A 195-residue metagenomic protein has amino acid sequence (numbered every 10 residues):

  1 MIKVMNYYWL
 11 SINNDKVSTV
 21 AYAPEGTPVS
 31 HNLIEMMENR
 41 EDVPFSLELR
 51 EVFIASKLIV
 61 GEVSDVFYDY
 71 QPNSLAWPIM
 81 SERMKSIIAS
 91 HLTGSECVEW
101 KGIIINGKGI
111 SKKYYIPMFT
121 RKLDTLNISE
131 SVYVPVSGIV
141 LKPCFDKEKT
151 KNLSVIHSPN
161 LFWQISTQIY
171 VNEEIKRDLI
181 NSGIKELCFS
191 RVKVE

Functional and structural regions predicted by a protein language model:
M1-E35: Short, extreme N-terminal leader segments that mark the start of a protein/domain
I2-Y7, N13, H91, G109-E195: Acidic, proline/glycine-rich low-complexity IDRs
F45-N73: A glycine-rich, hydrophobic loop/mini-helix early in the fold
F67-I79, N160-T167: Extended, non-catalytic structural segments that build the interaction scaffolds of large macromolecular assemblies
S74-L75, E96-E99, H157: Internal, well-folded beta-alpha domain core
P78-K85, Q168-E173: Short coil/turn motifs at helix boundaries and re-entrant loops, enriched in small/polar and proline residues
R83-T93: Amphipathic alpha-helical segments
G102-N106: Short, solvent-exposed loop/turn elements at beta->coil junctions and helix N-caps that rim active or binding pockets
